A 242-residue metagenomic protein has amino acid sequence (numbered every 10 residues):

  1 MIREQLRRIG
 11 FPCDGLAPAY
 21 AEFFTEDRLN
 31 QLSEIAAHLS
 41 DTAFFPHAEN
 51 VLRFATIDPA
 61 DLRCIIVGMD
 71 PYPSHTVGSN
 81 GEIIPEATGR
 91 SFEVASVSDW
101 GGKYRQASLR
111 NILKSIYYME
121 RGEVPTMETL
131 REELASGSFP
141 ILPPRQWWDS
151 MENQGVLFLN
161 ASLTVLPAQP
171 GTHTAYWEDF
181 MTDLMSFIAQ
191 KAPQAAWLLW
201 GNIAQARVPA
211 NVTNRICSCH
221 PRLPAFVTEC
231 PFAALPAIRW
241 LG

Functional and structural regions predicted by a protein language model:
M1-L16: Low-complexity, highly charged intrinsically disordered N-terminal segments that act as targeting/localization
D14-A192, A196, A206, L223: A polyanion-binding, active-site-adjacent surface
A206-V212: Short loop/helix-cap segments at secondary-structure boundaries that form the rim of catalytic
V212-G242: Short, flexible loop segments at boundaries between secondary-structure elements
